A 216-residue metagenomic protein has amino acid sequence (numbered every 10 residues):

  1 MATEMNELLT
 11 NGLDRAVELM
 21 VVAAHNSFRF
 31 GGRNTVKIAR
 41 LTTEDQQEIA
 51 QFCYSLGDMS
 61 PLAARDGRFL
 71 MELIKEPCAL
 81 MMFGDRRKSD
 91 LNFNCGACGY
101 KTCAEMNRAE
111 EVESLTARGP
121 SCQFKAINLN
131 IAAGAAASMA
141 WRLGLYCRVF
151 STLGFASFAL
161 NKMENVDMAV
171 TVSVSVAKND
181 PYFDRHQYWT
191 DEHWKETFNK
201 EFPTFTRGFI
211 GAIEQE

Functional and structural regions predicted by a protein language model:
M1-E216: Acidic, surface-exposed loops and disordered segments
